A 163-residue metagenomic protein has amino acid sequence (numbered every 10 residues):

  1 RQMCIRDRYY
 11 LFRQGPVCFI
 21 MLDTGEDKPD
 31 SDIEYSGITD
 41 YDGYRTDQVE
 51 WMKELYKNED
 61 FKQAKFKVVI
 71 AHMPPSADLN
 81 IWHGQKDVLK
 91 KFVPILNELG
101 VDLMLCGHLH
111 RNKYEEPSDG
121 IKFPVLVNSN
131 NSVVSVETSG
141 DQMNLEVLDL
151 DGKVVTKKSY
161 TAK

Functional and structural regions predicted by a protein language model:
R1-I5: Short, small-residue-biased leader/transition segments that mark boundaries at the very start of proteins
R6-D7, N131: Short beta-strand-initiation
Y9-Y10, V134: Residue-level detector of beta-strand structural context in well-folded domains
L11-M21, E26-K28, S118-P124, T138-M143: Beta-strand-turn-beta hairpins that frame and shape the catalytic cleft of phosphate-ester-processing enzymes
C18-I20, P29-G120: His/acidic metal-ligating clusters that form di-metal
G25, M73-P74, N131: Residue-level signal for short, function-critical loop segments
E26, H108, S129: Residues that line or immediately flank small-molecule/substrate-binding pockets and catalytic motifs
N112-K163: Binuclear metal-dependent phosphoesterase catalytic core
